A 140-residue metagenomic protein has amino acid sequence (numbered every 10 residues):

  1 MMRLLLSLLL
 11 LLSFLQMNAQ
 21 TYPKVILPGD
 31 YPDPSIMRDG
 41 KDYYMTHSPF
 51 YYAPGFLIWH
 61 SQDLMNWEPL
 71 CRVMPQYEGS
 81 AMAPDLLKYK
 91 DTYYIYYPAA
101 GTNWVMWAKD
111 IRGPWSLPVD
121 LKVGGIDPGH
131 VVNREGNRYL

Functional and structural regions predicted by a protein language model:
M1-T21: Bacterial Sec-dependent N-terminal signal peptides
A19-L140: Carbohydrate-active catalytic/glycan-binding domains of CAZyme proteins, especially the secreted or lumenal ectodomains
